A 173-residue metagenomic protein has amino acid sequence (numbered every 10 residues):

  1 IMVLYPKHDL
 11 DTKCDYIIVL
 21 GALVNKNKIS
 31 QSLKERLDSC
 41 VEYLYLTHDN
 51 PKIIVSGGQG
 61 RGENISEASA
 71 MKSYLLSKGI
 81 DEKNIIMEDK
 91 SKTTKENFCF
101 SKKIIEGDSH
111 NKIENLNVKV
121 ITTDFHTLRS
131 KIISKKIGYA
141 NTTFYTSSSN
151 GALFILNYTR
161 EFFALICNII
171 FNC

Functional and structural regions predicted by a protein language model:
I1-M2, C167: Membrane-water interface at transmembrane helix exits
M2-R160: A structural signal for short, hydrophobic/glycine-enriched beta-strand patches
F154-C173: A transmembrane-helix-recognition feature enriched in membrane-embedded lipid enzymes and envelope glyco-/phospholipid
